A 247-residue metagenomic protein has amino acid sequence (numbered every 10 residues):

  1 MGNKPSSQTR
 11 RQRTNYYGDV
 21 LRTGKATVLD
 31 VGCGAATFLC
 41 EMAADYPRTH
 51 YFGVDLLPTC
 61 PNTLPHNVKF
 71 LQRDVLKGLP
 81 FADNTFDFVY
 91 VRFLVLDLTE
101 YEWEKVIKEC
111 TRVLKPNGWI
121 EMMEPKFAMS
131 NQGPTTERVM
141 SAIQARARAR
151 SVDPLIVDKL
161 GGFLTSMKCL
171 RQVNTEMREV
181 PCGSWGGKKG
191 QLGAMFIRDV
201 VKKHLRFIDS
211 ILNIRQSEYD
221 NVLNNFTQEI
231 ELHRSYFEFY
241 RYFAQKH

Functional and structural regions predicted by a protein language model:
M1-T9: N-terminal auxiliary segments of SAM/dcSAM-dependent transferases
Q8-T27, T37-E41: Conserved alpha-helix/loop element of class I SAM-dependent methyltransferases that forms part of the SAM/SAH-binding
K25-G78, F88, K105: Class I SAM-dependent methyltransferase SAM/SAH-binding core
L79-D83: Short amphipathic alpha-helix with an adjacent loop that forms part of the alpha/beta core around
D87-E102: A short SAM/SAH-binding and catalytic strip from SAM-dependent methyltransferases
E104-W119: A short glycine-rich, Lys/Arg-flanked "PGG" loop and its adjoining helix->strand segment in the class I
K115, W119-L192: Conserved catalytic/acceptor-binding region of the Class I
M167-H247: C-terminal lobe and adjacent flexible extensions of AdoMet/dcAdoMet transferase-like proteins
